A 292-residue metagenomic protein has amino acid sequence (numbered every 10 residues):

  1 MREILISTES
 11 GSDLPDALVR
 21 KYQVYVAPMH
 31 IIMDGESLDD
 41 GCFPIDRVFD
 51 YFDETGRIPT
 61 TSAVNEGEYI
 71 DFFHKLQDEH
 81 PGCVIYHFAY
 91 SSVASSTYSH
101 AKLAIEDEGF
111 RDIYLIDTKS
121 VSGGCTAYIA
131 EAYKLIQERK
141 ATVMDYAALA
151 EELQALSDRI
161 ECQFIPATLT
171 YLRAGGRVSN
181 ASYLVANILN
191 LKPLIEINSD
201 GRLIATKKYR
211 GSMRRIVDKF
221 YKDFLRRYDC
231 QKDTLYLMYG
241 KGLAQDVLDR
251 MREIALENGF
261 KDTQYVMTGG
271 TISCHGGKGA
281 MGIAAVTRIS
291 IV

Functional and structural regions predicted by a protein language model:
R2-E3, G11-I32, C83, V93 (+5 more regions): Mixed-charge interfacial surface used for oligomerization/domain docking and macromolecular partner engagement
I4-I70: N-terminal glycine-rich anion-binding loop in soluble enzyme alpha/beta folds
D50-D53, P59, E79, Y209-R210 (+1 more regions): Non-transmembrane, interaction-prone segments in cytosolic or luminal domains
Y69-L76, H100-A104: Short, charged beta->alpha transition segments
L76-V84: Glycine-rich phosphate-binding loop signature in dinucleotide/nucleotide-binding domains
